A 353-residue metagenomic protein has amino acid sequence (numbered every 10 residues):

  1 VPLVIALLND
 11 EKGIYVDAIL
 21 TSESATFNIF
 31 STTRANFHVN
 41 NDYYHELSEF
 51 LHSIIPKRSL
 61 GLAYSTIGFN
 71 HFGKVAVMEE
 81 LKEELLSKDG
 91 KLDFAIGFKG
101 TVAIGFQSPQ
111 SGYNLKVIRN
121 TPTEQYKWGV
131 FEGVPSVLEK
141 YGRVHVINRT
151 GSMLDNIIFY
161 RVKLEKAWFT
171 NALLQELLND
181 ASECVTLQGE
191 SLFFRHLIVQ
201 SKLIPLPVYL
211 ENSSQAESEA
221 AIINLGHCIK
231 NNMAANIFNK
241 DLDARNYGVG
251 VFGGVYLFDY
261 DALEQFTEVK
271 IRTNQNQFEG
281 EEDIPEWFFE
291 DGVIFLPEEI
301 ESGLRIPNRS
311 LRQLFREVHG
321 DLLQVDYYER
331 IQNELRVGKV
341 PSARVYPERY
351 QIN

Functional and structural regions predicted by a protein language model:
V1-A220, N224, A234: Conserved ATP-binding subdomain of kinase catalytic cores across diverse folds
Y43-E46, T170, P205, S214 (+7 more regions): Alpha-helix initiation/capping motif
F72, S136, G253, E268 (+6 more regions): Short, surface-exposed, charged/polar-biased interaction segments
L115, E124, F238-D291: Catalytic activation segment of kinase domains across protein kinase-like and atypical kinase folds
S136-D155, R272-I306: Active-site-adjacent segment of 2-oxoglutarate/Fe(II) JmjC oxygenases
N231-I237: Protein kinase catalytic-loop region centered on the HRD/HxD motif
E286-N353: Helical subdomain adjoining the active site within ATP-dependent kinase catalytic cores
